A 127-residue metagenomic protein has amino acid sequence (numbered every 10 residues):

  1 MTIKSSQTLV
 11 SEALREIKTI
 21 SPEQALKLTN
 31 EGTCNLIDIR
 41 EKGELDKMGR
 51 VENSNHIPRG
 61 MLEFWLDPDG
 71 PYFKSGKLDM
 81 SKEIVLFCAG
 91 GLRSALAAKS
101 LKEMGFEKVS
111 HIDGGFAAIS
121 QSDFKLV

Functional and structural regions predicted by a protein language model:
M1-C34, K42-E83, L92-V127: Rhodanese-like catalytic fold shared by cysteine-dependent sulfurtransferases and DSP/PTP-type phosphatases
I37: Active-site flanking residues adjacent to catalytic metal/cofactor-binding acidic residues
